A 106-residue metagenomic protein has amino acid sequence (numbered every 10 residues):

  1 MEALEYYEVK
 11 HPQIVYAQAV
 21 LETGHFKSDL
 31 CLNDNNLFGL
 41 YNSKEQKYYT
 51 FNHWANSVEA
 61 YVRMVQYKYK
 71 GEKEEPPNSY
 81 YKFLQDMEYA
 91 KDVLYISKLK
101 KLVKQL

Functional and structural regions predicted by a protein language model:
M1-L106: Catalytic cores of secreted/periplasmic lytic hydrolases that degrade extracellular macromolecules
